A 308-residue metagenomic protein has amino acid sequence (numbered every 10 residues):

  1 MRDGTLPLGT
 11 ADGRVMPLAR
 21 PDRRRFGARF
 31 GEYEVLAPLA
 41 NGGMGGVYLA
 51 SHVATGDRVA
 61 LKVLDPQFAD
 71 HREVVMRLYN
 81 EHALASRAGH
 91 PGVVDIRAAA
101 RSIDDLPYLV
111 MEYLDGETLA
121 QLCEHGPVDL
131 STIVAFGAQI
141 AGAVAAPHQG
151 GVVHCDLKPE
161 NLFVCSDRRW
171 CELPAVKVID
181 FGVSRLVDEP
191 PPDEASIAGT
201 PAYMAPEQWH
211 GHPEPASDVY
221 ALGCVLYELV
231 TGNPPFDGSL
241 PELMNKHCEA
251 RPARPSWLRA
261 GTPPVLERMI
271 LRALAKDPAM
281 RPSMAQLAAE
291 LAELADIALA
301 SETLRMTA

Functional and structural regions predicted by a protein language model:
G46: Conserved N-lobe ATP-binding subsite of Hanks-type protein kinase domains, especially the beta3 VAIK lysine
D65-R87: AlphaC helix of the eukaryotic protein kinase fold
A98-A100: A short, aromatic-enriched beta-strand patch in the conserved N-lobe beta-sheet of the protein kinase catalytic domain
D104-T118, L122: Conserved short submotifs of the Hanks-type protein kinase catalytic core that shape the nucleotide-binding pocket
F136-G137: Activation segment signature within eukaryotic-like protein kinase domains
G142-V152: Protein kinase catalytic-loop region centered on the HRD/HxD motif
T231-P235: Structural helix C-cap motif within protein kinase domains
